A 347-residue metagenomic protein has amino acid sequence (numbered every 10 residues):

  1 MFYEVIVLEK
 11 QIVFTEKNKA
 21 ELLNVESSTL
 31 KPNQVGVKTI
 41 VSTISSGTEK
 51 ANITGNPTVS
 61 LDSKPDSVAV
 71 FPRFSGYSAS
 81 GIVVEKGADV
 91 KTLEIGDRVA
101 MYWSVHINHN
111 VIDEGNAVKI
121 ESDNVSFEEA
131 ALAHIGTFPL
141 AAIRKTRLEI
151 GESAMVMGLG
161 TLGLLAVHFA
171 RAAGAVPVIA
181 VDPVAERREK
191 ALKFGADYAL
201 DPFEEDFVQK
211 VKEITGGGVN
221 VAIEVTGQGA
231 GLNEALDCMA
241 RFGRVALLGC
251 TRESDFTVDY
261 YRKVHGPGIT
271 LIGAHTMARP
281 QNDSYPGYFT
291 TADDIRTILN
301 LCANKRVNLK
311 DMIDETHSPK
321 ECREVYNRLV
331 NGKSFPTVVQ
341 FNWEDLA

Functional and structural regions predicted by a protein language model:
M1-S75, N342-A347: Short N-terminal strand-loop motif that marks the start of NAD(P)H/FAD-dependent oxidoreductase cofactor-binding domains
F2-V7, A246, E253, T257 (+3 more regions): C-terminal capping/lid region of NAD(P)-dependent oxidoreductase domains
S78-W103: A glycine-/small-residue-rich N-terminal strand-loop-strand element that serves as the cofactor-binding glycine loop
W103-G115: A structural motif shared across PLP-dependent enzymes of the aminotransferase-like
N124-E204, Q209: Mid-domain Rossmann-like dinucleotide-binding core that forms the NAD(H)/NADP(H) cofactor-binding site
F194-I272: Glycine-rich cofactor phosphate-binding loops and adjacent beta1-alpha1 units of small-molecule cofactor enzyme domains
K212, G216, D259-I313, E324: C-terminal substrate-binding/catalytic core of Rossmann-like NAD(P)-dependent dehydrogenases/reductases
